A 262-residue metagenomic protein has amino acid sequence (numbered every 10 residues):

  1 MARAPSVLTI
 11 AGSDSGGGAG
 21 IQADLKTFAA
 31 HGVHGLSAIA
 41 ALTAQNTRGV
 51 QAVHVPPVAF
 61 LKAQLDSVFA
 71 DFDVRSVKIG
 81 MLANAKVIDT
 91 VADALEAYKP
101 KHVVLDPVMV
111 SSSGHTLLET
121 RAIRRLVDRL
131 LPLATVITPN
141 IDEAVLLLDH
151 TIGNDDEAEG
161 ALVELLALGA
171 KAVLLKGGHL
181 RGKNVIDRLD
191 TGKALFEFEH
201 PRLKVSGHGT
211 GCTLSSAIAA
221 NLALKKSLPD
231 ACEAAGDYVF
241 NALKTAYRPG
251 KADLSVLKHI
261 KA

Functional and structural regions predicted by a protein language model:
A2-T9, L25-S112, I260-K261: Conserved N-terminal subdomain of the carbohydrate kinase-like
A4, A52-V55, P229-A262: Charged C-terminal helix
I10-G16, L195-H208: Short pre-catalytic strand/loop immediately N-terminal to key active-site residues, enriched for Gly-Thr
H31-L36, L195-F196, N221-A235: Phosphate-handling active-site elements
A85-Y98, A194-E197, V205, L224 (+1 more regions): Nucleotide and nucleotide-moiety/phosphate-recognizing core
T120-L195: Conserved phosphate/ATP/ADP-binding segment of small-molecule kinases
L146, V205-L228: Short, small-residue alpha-helix embedded
